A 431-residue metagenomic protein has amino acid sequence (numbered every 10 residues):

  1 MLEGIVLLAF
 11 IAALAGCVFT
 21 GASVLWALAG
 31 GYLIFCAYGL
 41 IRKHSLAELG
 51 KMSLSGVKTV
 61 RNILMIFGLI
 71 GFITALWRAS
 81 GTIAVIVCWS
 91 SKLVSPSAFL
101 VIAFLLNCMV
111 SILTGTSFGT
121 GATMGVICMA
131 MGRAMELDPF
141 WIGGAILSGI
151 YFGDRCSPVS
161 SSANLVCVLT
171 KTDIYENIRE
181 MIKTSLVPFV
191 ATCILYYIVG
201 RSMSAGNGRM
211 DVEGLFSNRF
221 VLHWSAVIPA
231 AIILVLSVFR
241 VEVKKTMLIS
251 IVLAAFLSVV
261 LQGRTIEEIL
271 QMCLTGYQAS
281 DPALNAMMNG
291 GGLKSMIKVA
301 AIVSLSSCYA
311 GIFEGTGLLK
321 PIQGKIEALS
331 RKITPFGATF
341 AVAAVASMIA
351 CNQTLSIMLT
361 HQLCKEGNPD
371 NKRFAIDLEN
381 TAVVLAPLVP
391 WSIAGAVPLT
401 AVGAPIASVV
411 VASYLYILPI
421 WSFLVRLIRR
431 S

Functional and structural regions predicted by a protein language model:
M1-N62, F72, S185-A301: Hydrophobic transmembrane alpha-helices of multi-pass small-molecule transporters
I5, V24, I41-A47, N285-G290 (+3 more regions): Alpha-helical transmembrane segments of multi-pass membrane transport proteins
A27, G31, F35, I63 (+11 more regions): Alpha-helical transmembrane segments of multi-pass membrane proteins, especially transporters and channels
H44-M131, D281-Q362: Membrane-embedded alpha-helical segments and adjacent helix-loop junctions characteristic of multi-pass solute
R61, R78-C88, L105-M109, M203-S217 (+2 more regions): Short juxtamembrane and helix-loop transition motifs at transmembrane-helix boundaries in membrane proteins
S95-K183, V342-E379: Hydrophobic transmembrane alpha-helices that form the pore/transport pathway of multi-pass ion and small-solute
A145-I146, Y151-V159, F189-A205, R429: Transmembrane-helix bundle segments that line or gate the permeation/cavity pathway in multi-pass membrane proteins
L169-F189, S330-S431: C-terminal transmembrane helix pair
